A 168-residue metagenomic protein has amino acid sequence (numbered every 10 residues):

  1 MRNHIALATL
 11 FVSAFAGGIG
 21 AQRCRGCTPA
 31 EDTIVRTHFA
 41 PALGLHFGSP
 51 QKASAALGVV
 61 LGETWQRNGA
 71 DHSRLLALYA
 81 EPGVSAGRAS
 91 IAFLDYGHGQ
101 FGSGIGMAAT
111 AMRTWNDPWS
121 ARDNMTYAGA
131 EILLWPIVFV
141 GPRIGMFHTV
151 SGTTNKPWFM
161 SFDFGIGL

Functional and structural regions predicted by a protein language model:
M1-D32: Cleavable N-terminal export/targeting peptides
Q22, G26, A40, V60-G62 (+1 more regions): Gly-Asp-aromatic-enriched flexible segments
P29-E31, F39-P41, G165-L168: Flexible, glycine-rich linker and terminal segments associated with outer-membrane beta-barrel/transport systems
R36-H46: Short, hydrophobic/glycine-enriched beta-strand segments
A42-G44, A53-L134, V138-G141: Gram-negative (and chloroplast) outer-membrane scaffold detector with strong preference for beta-barrel transmembrane
K52-L61, N155-L168: Outer-membrane beta-barrel "beta-signal"
S120-N124, G152-P157: Replace "Gram-negative outer membrane beta-barrel proteins" with "bacterial and organellar outer membrane beta-barrel
A130, V140-T154: Membrane-helix boundary connector in multi-pass membrane proteins
